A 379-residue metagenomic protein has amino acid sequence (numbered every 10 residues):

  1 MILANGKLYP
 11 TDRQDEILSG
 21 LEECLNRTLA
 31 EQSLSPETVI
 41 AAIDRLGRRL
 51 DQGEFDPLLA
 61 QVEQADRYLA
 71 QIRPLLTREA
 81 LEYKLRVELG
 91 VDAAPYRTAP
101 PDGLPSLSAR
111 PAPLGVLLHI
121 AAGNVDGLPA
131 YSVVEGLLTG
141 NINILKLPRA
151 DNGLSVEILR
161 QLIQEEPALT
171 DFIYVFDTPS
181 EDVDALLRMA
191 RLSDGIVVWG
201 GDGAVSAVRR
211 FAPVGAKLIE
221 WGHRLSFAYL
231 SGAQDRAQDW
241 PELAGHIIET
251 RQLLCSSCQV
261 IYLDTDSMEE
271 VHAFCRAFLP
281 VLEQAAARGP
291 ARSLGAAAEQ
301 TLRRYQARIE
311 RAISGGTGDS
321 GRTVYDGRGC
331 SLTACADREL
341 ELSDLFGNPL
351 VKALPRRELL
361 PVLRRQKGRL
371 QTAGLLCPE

Functional and structural regions predicted by a protein language model:
M1-L114, L370-A373: N-terminal Rossmann-like NAD(P)+-binding subdomain of aldehyde/semialdehyde dehydrogenases
I2, L8, V175, K217-I219 (+1 more regions): Conserved beta-strand scaffold positions in the cores of enzyme catalytic domains, especially in NTP/NDP-utilizing
I17-E23, A237-A244, V271-P280, R356: Well-ordered, non-membrane alpha-helical segments in soluble/globular domains
E31, L46-R49, E165, F211 (+5 more regions): Change "in soluble alpha/beta enzymes" to "in soluble alpha/beta proteins
R97-I248, L253: Rossmann-like NAD(P) dinucleotide-binding subdomain of oxidoreductase/dehydrogenase enzymes
A122, V198-G201, S231-A233, D264-D266 (+2 more regions): Structural motif
I219-G222, A373-E379: Beta-strand->loop->alpha-helix junctions that form or flank phosphate-binding loops in nucleotide-handling enzymes
T250-C258, Y262-Q371, E379: NAD(P)-dependent aldehyde/semialdehyde dehydrogenase
